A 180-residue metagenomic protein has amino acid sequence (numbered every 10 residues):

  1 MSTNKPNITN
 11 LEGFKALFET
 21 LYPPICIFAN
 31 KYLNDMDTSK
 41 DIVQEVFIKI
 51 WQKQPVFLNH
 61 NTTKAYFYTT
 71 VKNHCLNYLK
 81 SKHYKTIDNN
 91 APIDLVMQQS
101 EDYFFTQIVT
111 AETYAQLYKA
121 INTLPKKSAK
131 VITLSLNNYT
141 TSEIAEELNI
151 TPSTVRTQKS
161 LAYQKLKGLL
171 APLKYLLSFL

Functional and structural regions predicted by a protein language model:
M1-P24, K31, I50, F105 (+1 more regions): N-terminal module of bacterial RNA polymerase sigma factors
N4-K5, Y163-L180: C-terminal edge and immediately downstream basic/flexible tail or linker adjoining helix-turn-helix-like DNA-binding
P6-N7, F47-T62: Sigma70-family region 2
L17-F18, M36-Q52, A65: Conserved RNAP core-binding helix
I25, A29, Q54, F67 (+1 more regions): Hydrophobic-face residues of short alpha-helical interaction/recognition segments
N77, K85-Q107: Internal acidic/polar
S100-K130: Amphipathic alpha-helical segment used for protein-protein interaction
N122, K126-K127, N137-T154: Helix-turn-helix DNA-binding module
